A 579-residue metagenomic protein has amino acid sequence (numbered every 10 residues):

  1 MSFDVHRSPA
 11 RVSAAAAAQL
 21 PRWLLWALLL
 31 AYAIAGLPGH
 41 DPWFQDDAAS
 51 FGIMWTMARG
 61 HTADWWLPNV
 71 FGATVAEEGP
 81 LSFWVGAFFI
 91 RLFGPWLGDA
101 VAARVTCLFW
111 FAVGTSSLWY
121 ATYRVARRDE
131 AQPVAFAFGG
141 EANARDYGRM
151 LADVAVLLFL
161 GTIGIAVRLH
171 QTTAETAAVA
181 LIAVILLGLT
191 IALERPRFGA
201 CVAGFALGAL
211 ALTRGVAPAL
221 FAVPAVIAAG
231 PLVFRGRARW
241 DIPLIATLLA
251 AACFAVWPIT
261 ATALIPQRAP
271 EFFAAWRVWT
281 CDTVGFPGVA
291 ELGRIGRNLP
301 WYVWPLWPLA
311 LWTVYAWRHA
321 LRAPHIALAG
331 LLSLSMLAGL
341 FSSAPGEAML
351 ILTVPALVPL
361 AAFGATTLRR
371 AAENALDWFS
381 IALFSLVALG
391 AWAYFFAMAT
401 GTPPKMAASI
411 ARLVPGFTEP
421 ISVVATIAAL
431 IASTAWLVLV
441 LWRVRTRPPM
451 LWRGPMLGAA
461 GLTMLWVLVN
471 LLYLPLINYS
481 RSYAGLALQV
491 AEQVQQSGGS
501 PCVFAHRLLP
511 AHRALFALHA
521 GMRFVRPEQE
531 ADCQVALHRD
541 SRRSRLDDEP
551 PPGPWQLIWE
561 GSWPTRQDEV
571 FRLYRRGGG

Functional and structural regions predicted by a protein language model:
M1-I34, I242-A251: Start-transfer (signal-anchor) and selected internal transmembrane alpha helices of multi-pass inner/ER membrane
Y32, S50-T74, L81, F88-R91: Extracytosolic helix-loop segments that constitute the early lumenal/periplasmic catalytic or substrate-binding loops
S50-G60, F205-E347, L368, L376-A425: Transmembrane-lumen/periplasm boundary regions of multi-pass, lipid-linked membrane glycan transferases
V70-F71, F221, A429-R443, R453-Y574: Short periplasmic/luminal acceptor-recognition loop of GT-C membrane glycosyltransferases, typified by
P80, W84, F93-S116, Y120-A121 (+3 more regions): Loop-to-helix entry region of an early transmembrane alpha helix in multi-pass inner-membrane enzymes
V105-A144, G161, V184: Transmembrane-helix motifs of polytopic, lipid-linked glycan transferases
D146, M150, I185-V202, L207-L210 (+1 more regions): Membrane-interface transmembrane helices that cradle and orient dolichyl/undecaprenyl
G164-A177, V216-P218: Short acidic/glycine- and proline-prone juxtamembrane loop motifs at membrane-interface regions of multi-pass membrane
